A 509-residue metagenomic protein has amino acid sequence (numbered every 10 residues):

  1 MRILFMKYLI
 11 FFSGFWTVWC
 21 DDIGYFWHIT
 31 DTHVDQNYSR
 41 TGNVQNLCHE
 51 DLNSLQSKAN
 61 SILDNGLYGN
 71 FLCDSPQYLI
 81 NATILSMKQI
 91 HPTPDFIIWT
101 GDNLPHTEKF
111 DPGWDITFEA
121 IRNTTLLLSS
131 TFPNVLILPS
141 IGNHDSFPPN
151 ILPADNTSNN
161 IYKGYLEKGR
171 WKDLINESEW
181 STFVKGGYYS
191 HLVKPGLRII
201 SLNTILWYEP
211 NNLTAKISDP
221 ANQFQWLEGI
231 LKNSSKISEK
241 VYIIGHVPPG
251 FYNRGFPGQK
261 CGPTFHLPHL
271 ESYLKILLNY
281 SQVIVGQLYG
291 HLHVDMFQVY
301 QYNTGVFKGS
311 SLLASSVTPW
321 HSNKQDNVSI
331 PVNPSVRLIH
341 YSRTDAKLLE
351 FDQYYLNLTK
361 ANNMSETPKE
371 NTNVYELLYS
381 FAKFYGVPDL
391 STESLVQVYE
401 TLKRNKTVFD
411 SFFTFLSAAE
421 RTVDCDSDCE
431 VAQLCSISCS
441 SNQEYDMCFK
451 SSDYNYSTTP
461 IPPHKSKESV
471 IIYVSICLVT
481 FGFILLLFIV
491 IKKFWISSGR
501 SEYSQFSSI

Functional and structural regions predicted by a protein language model:
R2-F11: Sec-dependent signal peptide recognition, specifically the positively charged N-region followed immediately by
W19-W99, N159-S201, L206-I237, V294-I509: Metal-dependent phosphoesterase/phosphodiesterase active-site architecture
H28-T30, D95-D102, P133-N143, Y242-H246 (+3 more regions): Active-site neighborhood of phospho(di)ester-bond hydrolases with catalytic His/Asp-centered motifs
D35-Y38, P105-E108, P139-N150, Y208-P210 (+3 more regions): Active-site environment of divalent metal-dependent phosphoester hydrolases
G101-L126, S146-Y165, N253-Q259, F297-N303: Metal-dependent catalytic neighborhoods of phosphoester/phosphodiester hydrolases
T117-T131, N159-S181, F265-L274: Acidic, His- and aromatic-enriched active-site or binding-groove loops in soluble protein domains that engage sugars
E209-N212, K216-F224, S234-Y289: Active-site-proximal segments of metal-dependent phosphoesterases and phosphodiesterases across multiple
